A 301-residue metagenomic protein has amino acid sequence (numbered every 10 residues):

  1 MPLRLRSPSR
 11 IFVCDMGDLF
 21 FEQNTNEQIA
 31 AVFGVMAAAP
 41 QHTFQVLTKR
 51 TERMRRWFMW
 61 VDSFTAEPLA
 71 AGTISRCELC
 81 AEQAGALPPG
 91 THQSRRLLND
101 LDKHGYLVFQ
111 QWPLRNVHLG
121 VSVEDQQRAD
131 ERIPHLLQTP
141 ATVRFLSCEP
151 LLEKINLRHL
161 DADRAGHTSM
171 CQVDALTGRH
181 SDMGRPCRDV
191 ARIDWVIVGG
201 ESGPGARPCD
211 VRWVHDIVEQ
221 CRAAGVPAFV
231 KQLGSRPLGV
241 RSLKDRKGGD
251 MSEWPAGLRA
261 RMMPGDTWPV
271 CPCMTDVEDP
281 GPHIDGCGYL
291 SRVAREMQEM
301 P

Functional and structural regions predicted by a protein language model:
M1-V117, Q126-A129, I155-T168, D174 (+1 more regions): Conserved Radical SAM active-site core
R10-F12, T43-Q45, N116-G120, V143-S147 (+2 more regions): Structural preference for beta-strand elements that scaffold enzyme active sites
D18, K49-T51, S122-Q126, E149-L151 (+2 more regions): Active-site beta-loop-alpha junctions enriched in small/polar residues
F21, V121, G205-A206: A generic structural signal for short
A31-V32, S122, R132, I217: Short, hydrophobic/aromatic alpha-helical segments in well-folded domains
D62, H104, P134-Q138, R158-P301: Auxiliary Fe-S-binding modules of radical SAM enzymes
I74-E82, L146-E149, K231-Q232: A generic structural motif
E124-A129, R207-D210: Active-site glycine- and acidic-residue-rich loops that bind and position anionic ligands or nucleotide-like cofactors
